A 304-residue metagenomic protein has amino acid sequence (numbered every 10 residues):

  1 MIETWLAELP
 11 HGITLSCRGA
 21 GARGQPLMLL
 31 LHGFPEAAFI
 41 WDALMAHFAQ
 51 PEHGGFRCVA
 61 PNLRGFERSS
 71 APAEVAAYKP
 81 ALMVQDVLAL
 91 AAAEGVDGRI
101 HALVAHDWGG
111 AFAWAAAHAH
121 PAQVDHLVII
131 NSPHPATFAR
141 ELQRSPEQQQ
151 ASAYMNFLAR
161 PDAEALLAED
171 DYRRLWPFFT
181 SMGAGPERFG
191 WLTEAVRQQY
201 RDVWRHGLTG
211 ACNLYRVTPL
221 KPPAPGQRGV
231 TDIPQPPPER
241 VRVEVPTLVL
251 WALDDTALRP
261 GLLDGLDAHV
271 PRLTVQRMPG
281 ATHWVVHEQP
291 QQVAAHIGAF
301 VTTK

Functional and structural regions predicted by a protein language model:
I2-T4, I13-L15, L27, I40 (+4 more regions): Flexible "cap/lid" subdomain of the alpha/beta-hydrolase fold that forms the substrate-access gate
L6-E8: Residue-level detector of beta-strand face positions
R18-S70: Conserved HGGG/HGGXW glycine-rich cap/lid loop of the alpha/beta-hydrolase fold
G33, D107, H287-E288: Conserved acidic functional residues
F34, P133, W284: Active-site pre-Tyr helix/loop in NAD(P)-dependent dehydrogenases
L44, A116, H296-F300: Hydrophobic residues on the short alpha-helix immediately C-terminal to a glycine-rich phosphate/catalytic loop
L90, E94, H296-K304: C-terminal alpha-helix
A281-P290, A294: Catalytic histidine-centered segment of alpha/beta-hydrolase-like enzymes
